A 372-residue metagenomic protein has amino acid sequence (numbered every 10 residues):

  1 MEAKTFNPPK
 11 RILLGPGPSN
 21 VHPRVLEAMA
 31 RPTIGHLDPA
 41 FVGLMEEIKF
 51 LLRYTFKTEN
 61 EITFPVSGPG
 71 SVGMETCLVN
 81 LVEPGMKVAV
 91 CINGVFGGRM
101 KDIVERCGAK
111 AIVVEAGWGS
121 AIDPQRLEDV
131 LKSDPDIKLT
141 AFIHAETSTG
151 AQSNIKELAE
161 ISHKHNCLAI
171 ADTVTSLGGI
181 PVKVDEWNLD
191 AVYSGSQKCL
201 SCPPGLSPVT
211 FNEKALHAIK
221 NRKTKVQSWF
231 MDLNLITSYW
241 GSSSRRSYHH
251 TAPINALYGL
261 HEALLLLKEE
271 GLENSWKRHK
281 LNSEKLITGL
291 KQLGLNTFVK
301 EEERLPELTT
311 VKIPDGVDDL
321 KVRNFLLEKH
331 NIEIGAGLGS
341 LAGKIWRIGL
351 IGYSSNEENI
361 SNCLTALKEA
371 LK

Functional and structural regions predicted by a protein language model:
K10-S67, S71: A glycine-/small-polar-enriched, mobile loop at the entrance of the PLP active site in fold-type I
N20-V21, Q197-T288: Active-site C-terminal subdomain of aminotransferase-like
E61-A89, N93, G97-K101: Conserved beta-loop-alpha segment that forms the PLP phosphate-binding cup at the N-terminus of a helix
I122-G178, A191, C199: Active-site phosphate-binding strand-loop segment of PLP-dependent enzymes
D185-Q197: Conserved active-site segment immediately N-terminal to the catalytic lysine that forms the internal aldimine
N296-K329: Conserved PLP-binding catalytic core of the aspartate aminotransferase-like
S340, K344-K372: PLP-dependent enzyme catalytic core of the Aspartate aminotransferase-like
